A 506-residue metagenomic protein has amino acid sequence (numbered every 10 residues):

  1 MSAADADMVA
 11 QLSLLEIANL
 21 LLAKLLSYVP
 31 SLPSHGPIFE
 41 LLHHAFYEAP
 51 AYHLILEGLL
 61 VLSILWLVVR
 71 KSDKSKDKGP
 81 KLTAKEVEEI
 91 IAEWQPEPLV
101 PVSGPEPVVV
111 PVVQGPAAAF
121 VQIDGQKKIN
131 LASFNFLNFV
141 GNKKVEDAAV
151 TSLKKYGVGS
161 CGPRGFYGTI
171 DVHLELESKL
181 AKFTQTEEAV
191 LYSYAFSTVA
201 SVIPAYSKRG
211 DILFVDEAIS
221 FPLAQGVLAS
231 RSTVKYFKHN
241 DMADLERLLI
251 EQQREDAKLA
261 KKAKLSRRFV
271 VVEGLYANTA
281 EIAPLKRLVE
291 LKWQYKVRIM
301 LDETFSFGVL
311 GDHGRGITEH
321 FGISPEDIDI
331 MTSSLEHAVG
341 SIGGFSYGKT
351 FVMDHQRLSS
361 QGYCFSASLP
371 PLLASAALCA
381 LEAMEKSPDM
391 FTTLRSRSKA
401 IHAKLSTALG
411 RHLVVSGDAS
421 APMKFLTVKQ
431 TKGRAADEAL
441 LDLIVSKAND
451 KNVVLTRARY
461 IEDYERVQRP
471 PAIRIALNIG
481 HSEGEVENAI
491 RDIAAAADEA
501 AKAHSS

Functional and structural regions predicted by a protein language model:
S2-L12, E16-S31, P37-V158, V297: N-terminal "arm"/small-domain region of PLP-dependent enzymes with the aminotransferase-like
A3-A4, A45-E48, Y52-E57, V61 (+5 more regions): PLP-dependent enzyme catalytic core of the Aspartate aminotransferase-like
V102, V109-V110, T392-H402, A408-N452 (+3 more regions): Conserved PLP-binding catalytic core of the aspartate aminotransferase-like
N135, K235, H239-L301: Active-site phosphate-binding strand-loop segment of PLP-dependent enzymes
D147-Y194: Conserved N-terminal alpha-helix of the aminotransferase class I/II PLP-enzyme fold
Y194, V215-R231: Substrate-binding/gating loop at the entrance of the active-site cleft, primarily in PLP-dependent aminotransferase-like
V202-F221, M242: Conserved PLP-anchoring active-site segment centered on the Schiff-base-forming lysine
Y295-R298, F305, L310-S420, L426-K432: Active-site C-terminal subdomain of aminotransferase-like
